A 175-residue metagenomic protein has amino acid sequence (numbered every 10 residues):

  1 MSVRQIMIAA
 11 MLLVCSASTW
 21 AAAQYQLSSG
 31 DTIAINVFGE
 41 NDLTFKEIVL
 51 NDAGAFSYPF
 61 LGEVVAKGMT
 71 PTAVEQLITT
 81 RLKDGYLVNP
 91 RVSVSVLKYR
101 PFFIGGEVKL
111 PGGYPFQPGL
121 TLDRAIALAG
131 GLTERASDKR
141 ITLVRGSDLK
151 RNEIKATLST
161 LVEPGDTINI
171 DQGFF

Functional and structural regions predicted by a protein language model:
M1-I8: Bacterial N-terminal signal peptides that target proteins for export
S2, W20-F175: Ser/Thr/Pro/Gly-biased, low-complexity, turn-/loop-rich segments that often occur immediately after N-terminal
L12-L13: Short, linear, compositionally biased motifs with a strong N-terminal bias
S16-S18: N-terminal signal peptide c-region/cleavage motif recognized by signal peptidases
